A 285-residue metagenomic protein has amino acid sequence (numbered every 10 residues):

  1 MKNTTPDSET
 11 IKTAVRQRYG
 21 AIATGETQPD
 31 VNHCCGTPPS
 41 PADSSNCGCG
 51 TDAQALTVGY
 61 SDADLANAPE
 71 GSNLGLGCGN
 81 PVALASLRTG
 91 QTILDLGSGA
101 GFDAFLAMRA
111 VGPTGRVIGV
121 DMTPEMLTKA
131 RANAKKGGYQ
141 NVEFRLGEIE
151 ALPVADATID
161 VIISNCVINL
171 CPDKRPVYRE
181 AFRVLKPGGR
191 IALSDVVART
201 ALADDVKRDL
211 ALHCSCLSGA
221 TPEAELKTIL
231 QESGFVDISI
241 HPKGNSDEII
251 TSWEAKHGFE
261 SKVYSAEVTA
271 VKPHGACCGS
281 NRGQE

Functional and structural regions predicted by a protein language model:
K2-N3, G20-T27, G36, I229-E285: C-terminal lobe and adjacent flexible extensions of AdoMet/dcAdoMet transferase-like proteins
T37, A42-T92, F102-A110: Conserved alpha-helix/loop element of class I SAM-dependent methyltransferases that forms part of the SAM/SAH-binding
T89, E150-V161: A short acidic, Gly/Pro-enriched loop at the edge of an enzyme's catalytic core that lines a small-molecule cofactor
I93, I162-I163: Hydrophobic beta-strand segment of the Class I
T123-E125: Conserved SAM/SAH-binding beta-strand->alpha-helix loop
G137-A151: Conserved SAM-binding strand-loop segment of SAM-dependent methyltransferases
R175-R190: A short glycine-rich, Lys/Arg-flanked "PGG" loop and its adjoining helix->strand segment in the class I
A198-L217: Short, glycine-/aromatic-enriched active-site segment of Class I SAM-dependent methyltransferases
